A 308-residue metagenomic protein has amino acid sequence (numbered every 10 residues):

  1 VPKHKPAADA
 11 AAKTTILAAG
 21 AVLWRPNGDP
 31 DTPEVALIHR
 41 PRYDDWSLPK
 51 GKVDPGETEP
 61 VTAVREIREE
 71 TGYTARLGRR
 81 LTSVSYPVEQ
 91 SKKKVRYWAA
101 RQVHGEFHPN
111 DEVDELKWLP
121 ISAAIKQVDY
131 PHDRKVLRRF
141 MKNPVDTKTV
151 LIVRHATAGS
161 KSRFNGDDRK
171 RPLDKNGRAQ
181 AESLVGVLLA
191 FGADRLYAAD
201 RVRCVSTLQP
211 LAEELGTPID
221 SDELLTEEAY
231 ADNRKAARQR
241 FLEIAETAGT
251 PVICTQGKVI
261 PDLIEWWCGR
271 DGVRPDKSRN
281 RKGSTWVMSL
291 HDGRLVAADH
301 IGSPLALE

Functional and structural regions predicted by a protein language model:
P2-L48, V150-H155: N-terminal strand-loop-strand
L17, K92-W98, T149, S284-W286: Short beta-strand micro-motifs in enzyme catalytic cores
L23, H39, Y97-R101, W118 (+1 more regions): Short, well-ordered beta-strand micro-motif
P30-T74, R163-R171: Conserved Nudix-box catalytic region and its N-terminal flanking loop in Nudix hydrolases and closely related
D44-D45, F107-S160, R169: Nudix hydrolase/Nudix homology domain
G51, T62, D146-N233, R238 (+3 more regions): Active-site-proximal alpha-helix that buttresses catalytic centers in soluble enzyme cores
V53-L77, V84-V136: Unchanged
R238-V296: Active-site-adjacent alpha-helix immediately C-terminal to a catalytic or transition-state-stabilizing loop
